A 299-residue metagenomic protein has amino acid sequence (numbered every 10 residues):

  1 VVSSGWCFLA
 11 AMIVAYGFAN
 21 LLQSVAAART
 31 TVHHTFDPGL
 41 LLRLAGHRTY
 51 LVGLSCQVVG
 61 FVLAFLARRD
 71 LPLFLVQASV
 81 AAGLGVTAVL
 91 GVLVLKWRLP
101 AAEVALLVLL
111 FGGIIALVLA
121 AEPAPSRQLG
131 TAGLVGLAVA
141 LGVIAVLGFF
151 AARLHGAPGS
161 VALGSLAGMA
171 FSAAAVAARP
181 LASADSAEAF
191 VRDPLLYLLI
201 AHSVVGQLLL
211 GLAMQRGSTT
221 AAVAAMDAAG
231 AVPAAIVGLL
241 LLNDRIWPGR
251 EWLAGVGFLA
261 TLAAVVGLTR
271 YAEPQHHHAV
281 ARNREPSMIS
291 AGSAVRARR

Functional and structural regions predicted by a protein language model:
V1-R299: Polytopic alpha-helical membrane proteins, predominantly small-molecule transporters/carriers
